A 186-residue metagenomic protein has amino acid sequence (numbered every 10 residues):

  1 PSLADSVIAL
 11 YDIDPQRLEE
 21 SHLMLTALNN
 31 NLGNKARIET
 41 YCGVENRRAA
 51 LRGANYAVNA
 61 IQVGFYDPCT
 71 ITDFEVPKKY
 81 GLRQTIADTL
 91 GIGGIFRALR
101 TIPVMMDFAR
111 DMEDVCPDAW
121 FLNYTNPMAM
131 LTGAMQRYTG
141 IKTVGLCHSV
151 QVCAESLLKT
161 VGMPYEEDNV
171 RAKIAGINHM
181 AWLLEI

Functional and structural regions predicted by a protein language model:
P1, D14-R17, F65, N123-L131 (+1 more regions): Gly/Ser/Thr-rich loops at beta-strand to alpha-helix junctions that form or flank small-molecule/cofactor-binding
S2-A36, R47: Glycine-rich phosphate-binding loop and adjoining beta1-alpha1-beta2 segment of Rossmann-like nucleotide-binding folds
A4, Y138-T139: Short, structured coil segments at secondary-structure junctions
V7, R37, W120, K142 (+1 more regions): Residues at the starts of beta-strands that form the adenosine-phosphate
E39-L51: Short acidic low-complexity segments
A54: An anion/phosphate-binding loop that grips the pyrophosphate of nucleotide cofactors and donors
V63-Y138: Rossmann-fold NAD(P)-binding glycine/threonine-rich loop
I141-K142, L146-I186: Substrate/ligand-engaging "lid" and interaction regions
